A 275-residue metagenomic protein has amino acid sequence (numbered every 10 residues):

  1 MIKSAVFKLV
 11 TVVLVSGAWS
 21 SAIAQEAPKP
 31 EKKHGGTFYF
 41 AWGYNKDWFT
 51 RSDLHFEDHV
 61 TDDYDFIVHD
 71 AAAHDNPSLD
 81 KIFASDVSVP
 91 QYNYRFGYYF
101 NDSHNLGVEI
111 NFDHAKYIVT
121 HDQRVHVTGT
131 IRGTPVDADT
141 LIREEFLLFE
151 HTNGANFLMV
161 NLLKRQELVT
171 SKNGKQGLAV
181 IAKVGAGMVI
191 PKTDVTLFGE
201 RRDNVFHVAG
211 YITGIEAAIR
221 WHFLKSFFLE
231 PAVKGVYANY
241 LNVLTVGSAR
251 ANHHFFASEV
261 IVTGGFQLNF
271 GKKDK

Functional and structural regions predicted by a protein language model:
M1-P30: Bacterial Sec-dependent N-terminal signal peptides
A24-F100, P191-T193, I261-K275: Short glycine/proline- and aromatic-enriched beta-strand/turn motifs that initiate or cap beta-hairpins
Q25-G36, N101-L106, E167-A179, F223-L229 (+1 more regions): Short loop/turn motifs that connect adjacent beta-strands in outer-membrane beta-barrel proteins
H34-F38, S88-Y92, T152-L158, L178 (+2 more regions): Residues that define the transmembrane beta-barrel architecture of outer-membrane proteins
S52-F56, V60-V68, A218, H222-K275: Predominantly the C-terminal beta-signal and adjacent terminal strand-loop region of outer-membrane beta-barrel
D53-H59, H121-V127, K192-R201, N242-S248: Outer-membrane beta-barrel translocator domains and adjoining extracellular loop/strand segments of Gram-negative
L79-I82, E144-E150, L197-F206, T245-H254: Extracellular loop and loop/strand-boundary signature of outer-membrane beta-barrel proteins
R95-T196, G265-N269: Gram-negative (and chloroplast) outer-membrane scaffold detector with strong preference for beta-barrel transmembrane
